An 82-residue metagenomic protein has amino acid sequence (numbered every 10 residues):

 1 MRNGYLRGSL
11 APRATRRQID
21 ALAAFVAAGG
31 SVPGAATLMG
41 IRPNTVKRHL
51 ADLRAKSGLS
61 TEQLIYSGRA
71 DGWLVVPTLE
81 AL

Functional and structural regions predicted by a protein language model:
M1-L10: Short, Lys/Arg-enriched N-terminal segment that forms or immediately precedes the first helix of a structured domain
P12-Q18, A28-G29: Short helix-coil-helix linker/hinge
R13-A14, A24, S57: Residue-level marker of regulatory loop/turn positions in helix-turn-helix DNA-binding domains and in histidine
Q18-L22, L64: Short alpha-helical "packing" element that flanks the helix-turn-helix/winged-helix DNA-binding module
L22-G29, G68: Short helix-to-turn junction characteristic of helix-turn-helix DNA-binding domains, especially the helix
G29-Q63: Recognition helix of helix-turn-helix DNA-binding domains
R54-L82: Basic, Lys/Arg-enriched C-terminal extension of HTH/homeodomain DNA-binding domains
